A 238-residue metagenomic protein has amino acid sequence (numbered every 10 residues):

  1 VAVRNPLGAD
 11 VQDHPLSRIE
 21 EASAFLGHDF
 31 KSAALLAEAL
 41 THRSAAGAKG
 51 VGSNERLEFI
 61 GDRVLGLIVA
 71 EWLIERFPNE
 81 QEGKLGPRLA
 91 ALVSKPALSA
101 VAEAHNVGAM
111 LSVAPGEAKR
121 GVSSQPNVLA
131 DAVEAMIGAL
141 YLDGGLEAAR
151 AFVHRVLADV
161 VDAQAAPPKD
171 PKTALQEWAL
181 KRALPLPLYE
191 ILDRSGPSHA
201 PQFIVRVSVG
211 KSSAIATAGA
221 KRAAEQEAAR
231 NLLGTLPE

Functional and structural regions predicted by a protein language model:
V1-E238: Double-stranded RNA-binding/processing signature
